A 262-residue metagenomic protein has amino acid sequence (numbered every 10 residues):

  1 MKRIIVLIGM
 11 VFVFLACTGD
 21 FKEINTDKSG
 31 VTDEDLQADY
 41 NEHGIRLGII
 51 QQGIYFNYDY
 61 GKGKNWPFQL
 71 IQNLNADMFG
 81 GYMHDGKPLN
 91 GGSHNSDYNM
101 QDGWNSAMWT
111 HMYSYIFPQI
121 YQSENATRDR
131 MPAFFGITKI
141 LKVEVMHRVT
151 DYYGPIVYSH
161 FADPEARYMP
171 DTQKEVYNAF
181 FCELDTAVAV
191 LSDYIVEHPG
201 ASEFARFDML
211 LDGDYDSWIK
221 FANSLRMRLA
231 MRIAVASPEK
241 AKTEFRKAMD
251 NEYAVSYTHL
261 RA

Functional and structural regions predicted by a protein language model:
M1-K2, T18, V255-A262: Intervening/peripheral non-core polypeptide segments
M1-T26: Bacterial Sec-dependent N-terminal signal peptides
G9, Y58-K62, P199: Residue-level signal for secondary-structure boundary elements
V13-L15, K22, G80, S159 (+1 more regions): Compositionally biased, low-structure terminal segments
C17-A76, G80, Q122: Membrane-proximal, proline-rich intrinsically disordered regions
Q37-N41, D85-R261: Structured, solvent-exposed acidic/aromatic patches
